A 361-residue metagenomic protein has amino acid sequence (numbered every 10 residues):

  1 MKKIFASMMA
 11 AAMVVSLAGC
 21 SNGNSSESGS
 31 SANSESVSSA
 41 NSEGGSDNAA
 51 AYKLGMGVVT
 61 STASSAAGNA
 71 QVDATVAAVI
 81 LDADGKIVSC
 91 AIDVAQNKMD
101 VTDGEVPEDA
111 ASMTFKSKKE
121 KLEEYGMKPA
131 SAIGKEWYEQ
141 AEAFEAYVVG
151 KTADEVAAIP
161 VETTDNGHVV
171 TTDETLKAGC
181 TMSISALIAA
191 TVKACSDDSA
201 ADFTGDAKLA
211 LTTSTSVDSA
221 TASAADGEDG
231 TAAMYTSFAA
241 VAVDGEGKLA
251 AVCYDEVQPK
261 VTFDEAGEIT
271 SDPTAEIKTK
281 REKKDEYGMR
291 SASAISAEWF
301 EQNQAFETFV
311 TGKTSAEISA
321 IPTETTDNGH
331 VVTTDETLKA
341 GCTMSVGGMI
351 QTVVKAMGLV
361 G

Functional and structural regions predicted by a protein language model:
M1-N24: Sec-dependent N-terminal signal peptides of Gram-positive bacterial secreted proteins and lipoproteins
A18-A40: Bacterial lipoprotein signal-peptidase II cleavage site
N22, N41-Y52: Non-catalytic interaction/Regulatory regions outside core domains
N48-G361: Active-site- and interface-proximal helix/loop "cap" or "latch" segments in soluble metabolic and energy-transducing
